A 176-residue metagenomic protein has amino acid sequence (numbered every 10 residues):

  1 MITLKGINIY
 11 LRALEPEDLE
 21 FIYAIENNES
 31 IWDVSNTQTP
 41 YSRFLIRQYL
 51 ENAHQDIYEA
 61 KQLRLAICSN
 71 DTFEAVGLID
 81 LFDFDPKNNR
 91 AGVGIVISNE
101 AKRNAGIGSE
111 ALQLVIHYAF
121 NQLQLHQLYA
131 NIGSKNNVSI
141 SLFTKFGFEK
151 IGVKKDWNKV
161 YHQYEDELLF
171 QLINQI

Functional and structural regions predicted by a protein language model:
M1-R47, I176: A short, well-structured alpha-helix characteristic of acyl/acetyltransferase catalytic modules
M1-Y10, L14-D18, R64, D71-I176: Acyl-donor (CoA/ACP) binding surface of acyl/acetyltransferases
A24-N28, N52, K145: Residues within well-ordered alpha-helical secondary structure of globular protein domains
S30-I31, N36, E51, S98-K102: A broad detector of the eukaryotic-type serine/threonine protein kinase catalytic domain
I46-E51, I151-V153: Short Pro/Gly-enriched beta-strand edge/turn motifs at strand-loop
Q48, N52, L114-H117: Generic recognition of well-ordered alpha-helical segments within structured catalytic/regulatory domains
A53-A66: A short helix-loop-beta-strand connector motif used in the catalytic cores of GNAT acetyltransferases and, in some
